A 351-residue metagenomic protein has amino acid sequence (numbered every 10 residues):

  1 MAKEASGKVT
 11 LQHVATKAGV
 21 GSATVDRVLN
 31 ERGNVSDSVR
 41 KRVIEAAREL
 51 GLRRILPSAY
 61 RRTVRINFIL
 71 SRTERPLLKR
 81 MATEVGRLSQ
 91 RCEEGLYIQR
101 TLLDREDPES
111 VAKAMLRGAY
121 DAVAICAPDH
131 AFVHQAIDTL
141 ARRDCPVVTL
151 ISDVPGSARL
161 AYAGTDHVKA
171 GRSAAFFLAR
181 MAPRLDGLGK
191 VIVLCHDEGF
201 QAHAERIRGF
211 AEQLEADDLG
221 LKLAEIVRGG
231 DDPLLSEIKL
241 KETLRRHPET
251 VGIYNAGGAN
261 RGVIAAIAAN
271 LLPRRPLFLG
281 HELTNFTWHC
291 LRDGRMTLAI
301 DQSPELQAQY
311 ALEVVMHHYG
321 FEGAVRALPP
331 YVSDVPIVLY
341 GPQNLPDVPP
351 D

Functional and structural regions predicted by a protein language model:
M1-S58: N-terminal helix-turn-helix DNA-binding module of bacterial transcription factors
A46, E198, L214, S303-D351: Hinge/cleft segment of the Venus flytrap/periplasmic-binding protein
R54-S110: Amphipathic helical "hinge" segments at domain boundaries
P76-R91, A170-A174, Q201-G220, G262-V263 (+1 more regions): Short, solvent-exposed amphipathic alpha-helices that sit in or adjacent to ligand/effector-binding or catalytic
V85, S89-A112, K190-I192, L214-P233 (+1 more regions): Short beta-strand elements in bilobed, periplasmic/extracellular small-molecule ligand-binding domains
A122-A141, F210, V227-F286: Hydrophobic alpha-helical
F132-K169, T284-R292, M296: Flexible loop/hinge segments that line or gate small-molecule binding clefts
A163-G189, S236-E237, L283, T287 (+1 more regions): Hydrophobic alpha-helical segments within soluble ligand-binding/sensing domains
